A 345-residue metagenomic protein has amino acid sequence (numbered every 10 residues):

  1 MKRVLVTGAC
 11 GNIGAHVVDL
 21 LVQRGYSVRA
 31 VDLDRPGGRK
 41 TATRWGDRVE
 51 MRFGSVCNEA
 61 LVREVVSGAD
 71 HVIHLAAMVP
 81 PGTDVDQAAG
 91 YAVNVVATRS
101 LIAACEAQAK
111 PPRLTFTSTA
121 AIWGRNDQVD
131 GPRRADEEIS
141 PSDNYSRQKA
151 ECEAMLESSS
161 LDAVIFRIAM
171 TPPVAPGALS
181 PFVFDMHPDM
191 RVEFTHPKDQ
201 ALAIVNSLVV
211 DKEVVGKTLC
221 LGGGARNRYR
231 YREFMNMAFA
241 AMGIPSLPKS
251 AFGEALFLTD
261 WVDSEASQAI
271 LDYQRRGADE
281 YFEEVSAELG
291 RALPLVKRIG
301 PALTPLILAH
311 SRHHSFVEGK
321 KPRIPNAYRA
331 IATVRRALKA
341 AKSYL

Functional and structural regions predicted by a protein language model:
V4-R24: N-terminal Rossmann NAD(P)H-binding glycine-rich loop of SDR-like oxidoreductase domains
G46-V93: NAD(P)H-binding glycine-rich loop region in Rossmannoid oxidoreductase-like domains and their noncatalytic homologs
C57, V85, A89-S100, I139 (+2 more regions): Glycine-rich NAD(P)-binding loop of the Rossmann-fold in SDR/ketoreductase-type enzymes
V72, T83-L114: NAD(P)-cofactor binding segment of oxidoreductase domains
M78, R99-N144: Conserved Rossmann-fold NAD(P)-dependent oxidoreductase catalytic core, especially the SDR/UDP-sugar
A92, D127-I165, M186-P188: Catalytic helix-loop patch of NAD(P)-dependent Rossmann-fold dehydrogenases
M186-V209, G216-K217: Substrate-positioning beta->alpha
S207-I270, R276-V285, L289-A292, V296-G300 (+1 more regions): Mid/C-terminal beta-alpha module of Rossmann-like enzyme folds, strongest in SDR-family dehydrogenases/epimerases
